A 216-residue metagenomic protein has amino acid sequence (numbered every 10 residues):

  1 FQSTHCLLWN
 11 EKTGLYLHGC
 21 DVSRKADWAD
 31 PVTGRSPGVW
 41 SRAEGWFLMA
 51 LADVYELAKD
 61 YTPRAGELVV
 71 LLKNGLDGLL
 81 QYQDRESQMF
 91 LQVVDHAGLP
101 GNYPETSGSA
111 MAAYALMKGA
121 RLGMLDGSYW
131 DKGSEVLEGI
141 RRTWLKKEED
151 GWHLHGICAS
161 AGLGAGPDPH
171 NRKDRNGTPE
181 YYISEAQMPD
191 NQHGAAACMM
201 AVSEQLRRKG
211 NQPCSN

Functional and structural regions predicted by a protein language model:
F1-L17, V22-W28, V69-Q88, K132-E149: Long, well-ordered core segments of solenoidal/helical folds
C6-K12, E56, D60-R64: Secondary-structure boundary elements
L17-H18, Q88-V94, S128, W152-I157: Short, hydrophobic secondary-structure boundary micro-motifs
A29-M49, D60, R64, L68 (+5 more regions): Solvent-exposed loop and edge beta-strand segments that line ligand/cofactor-binding and catalytic clefts
V54-L57, L116-A120: Extended, well-ordered alpha-helical segments in internal regulatory regions
P104, G108, A113, G119-N216: CBM-like carbohydrate-recognition segments
